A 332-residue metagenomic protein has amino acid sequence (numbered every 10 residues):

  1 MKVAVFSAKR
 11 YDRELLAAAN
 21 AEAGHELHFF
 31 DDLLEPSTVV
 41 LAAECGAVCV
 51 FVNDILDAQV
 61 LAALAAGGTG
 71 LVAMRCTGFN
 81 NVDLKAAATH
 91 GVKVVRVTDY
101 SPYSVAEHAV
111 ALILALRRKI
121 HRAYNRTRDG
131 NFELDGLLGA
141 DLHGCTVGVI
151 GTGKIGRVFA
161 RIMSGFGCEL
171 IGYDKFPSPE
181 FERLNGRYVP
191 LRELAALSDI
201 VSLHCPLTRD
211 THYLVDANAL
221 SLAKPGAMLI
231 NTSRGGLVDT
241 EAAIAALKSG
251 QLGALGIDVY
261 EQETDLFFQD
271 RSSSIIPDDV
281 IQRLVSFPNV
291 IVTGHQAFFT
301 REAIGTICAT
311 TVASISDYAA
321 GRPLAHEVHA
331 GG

Functional and structural regions predicted by a protein language model:
M1-V95, D216: An N-terminal-biased, well-structured beta-alpha scaffold segment characteristic of Rossmann-like dinucleotide-binding
V40-L41, E193-L194, A219, R283-L284: Structural alpha-helical scaffold elements that stabilize or flank donor/cofactor-binding regions in carbohydrate
V52-N53, D199, C205-L207, S233-R234 (+1 more regions): Short glycine-/small-residue-rich Rossmann-like dinucleotide-binding loops
H90-V92, T98-T146, V158-R161, G165: Phosphate-binding beta-alpha-beta segment of Rossmann-like dinucleotide-binding domains, i.e., the NAD(P)
D135-P225: Rossmann-like dinucleotide/phosphate-binding beta-alpha-beta segment
G226, R234-G332: Rossmann-like dinucleotide-binding domain for NAD(H)/NADP(H)
I230: Glycine-rich nucleotide-phosphate-binding loops and adjacent flexible coil segments
